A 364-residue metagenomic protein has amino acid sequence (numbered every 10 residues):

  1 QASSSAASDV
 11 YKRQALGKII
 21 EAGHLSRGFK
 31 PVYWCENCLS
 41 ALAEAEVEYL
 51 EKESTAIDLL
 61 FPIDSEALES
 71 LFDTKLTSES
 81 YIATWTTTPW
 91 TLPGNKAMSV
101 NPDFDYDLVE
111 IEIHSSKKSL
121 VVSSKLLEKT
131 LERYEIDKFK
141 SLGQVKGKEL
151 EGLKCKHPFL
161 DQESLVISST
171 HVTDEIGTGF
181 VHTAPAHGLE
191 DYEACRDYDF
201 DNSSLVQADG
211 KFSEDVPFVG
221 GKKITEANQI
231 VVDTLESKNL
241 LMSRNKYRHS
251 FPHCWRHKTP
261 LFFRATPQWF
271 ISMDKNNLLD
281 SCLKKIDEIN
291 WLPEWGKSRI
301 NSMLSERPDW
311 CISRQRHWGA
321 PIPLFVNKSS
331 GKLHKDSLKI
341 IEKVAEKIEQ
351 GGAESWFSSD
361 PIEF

Functional and structural regions predicted by a protein language model:
Q1-A7, Y11: Single conserved hydrophobic/aromatic residue that forms the stacking wall/gate of nucleotide- or nucleobase-binding
Q14-I19, L60-I63: Conserved core architecture of multi-subunit DNA-directed RNA polymerases
I20-V47, K52, K129-S141, L150 (+2 more regions): Amphipathic alpha-helical
Y33-A83, W90-L92: Active-site cores that bind ATP or allylic diphosphates and position pyrophosphate for catalysis
L76-L108, L150-V206, S243-F364: Structured secondary-structure scaffolds
G147, E151-G152, F218-N228: A glycine-biased structural micro-motif
K211-D215: Short acidic beta-strand-loop surface patches of small beta-rich interaction domains
E226-F251: Phosphate/diphosphate-binding loops
